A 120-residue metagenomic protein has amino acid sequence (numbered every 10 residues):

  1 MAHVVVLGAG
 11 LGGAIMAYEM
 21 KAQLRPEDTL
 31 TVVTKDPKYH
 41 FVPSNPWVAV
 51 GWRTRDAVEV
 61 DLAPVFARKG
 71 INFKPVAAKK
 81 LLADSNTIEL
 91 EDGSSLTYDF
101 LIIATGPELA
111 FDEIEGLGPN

Functional and structural regions predicted by a protein language model:
A2-N72, G116-L117: Beta1-alpha1 glycine-rich phosphate/pyrophosphate-binding loop at the start of Rossmann-like nucleotide-binding domains
G70-N120: FAD-binding core/adjacent interface of flavoenzyme oxidoreductases
